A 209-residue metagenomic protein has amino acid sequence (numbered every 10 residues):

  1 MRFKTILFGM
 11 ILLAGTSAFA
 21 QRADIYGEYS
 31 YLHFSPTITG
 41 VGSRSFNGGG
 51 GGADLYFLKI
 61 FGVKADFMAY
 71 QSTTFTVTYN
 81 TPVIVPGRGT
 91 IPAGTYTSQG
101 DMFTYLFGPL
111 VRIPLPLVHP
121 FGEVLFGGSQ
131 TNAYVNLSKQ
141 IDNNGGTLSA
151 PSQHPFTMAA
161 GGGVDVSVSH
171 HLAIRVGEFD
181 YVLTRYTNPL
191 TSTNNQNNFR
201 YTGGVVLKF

Functional and structural regions predicted by a protein language model:
M1-T5: Positively charged n-region of N-terminal signal peptides that target proteins for export
I6-G15: Bacterial N-terminal signal peptides
T16-A20: Sec/Tat signal peptide C-region and signal peptidase I cleavage site
D24, D54-D142, F156, N198-F209: Gram-negative (and chloroplast) outer-membrane scaffold detector with strong preference for beta-barrel transmembrane
G27-Y31, A65-A69, G122-G128, G162-V164 (+1 more regions): Transmembrane beta-barrel strands of outer-membrane/channel proteins
L32-G51, Q153: Surface-exposed strand-loop-strand hairpins of Gram-negative outer-membrane beta-barrel proteins
S35-G40, G89-T97, I141-A150, T187-T193: Extracellular loop and loop/strand-boundary signature of outer-membrane beta-barrel proteins
P86, S169-F209: Predominantly the C-terminal beta-signal and adjacent terminal strand-loop region of outer-membrane beta-barrel
